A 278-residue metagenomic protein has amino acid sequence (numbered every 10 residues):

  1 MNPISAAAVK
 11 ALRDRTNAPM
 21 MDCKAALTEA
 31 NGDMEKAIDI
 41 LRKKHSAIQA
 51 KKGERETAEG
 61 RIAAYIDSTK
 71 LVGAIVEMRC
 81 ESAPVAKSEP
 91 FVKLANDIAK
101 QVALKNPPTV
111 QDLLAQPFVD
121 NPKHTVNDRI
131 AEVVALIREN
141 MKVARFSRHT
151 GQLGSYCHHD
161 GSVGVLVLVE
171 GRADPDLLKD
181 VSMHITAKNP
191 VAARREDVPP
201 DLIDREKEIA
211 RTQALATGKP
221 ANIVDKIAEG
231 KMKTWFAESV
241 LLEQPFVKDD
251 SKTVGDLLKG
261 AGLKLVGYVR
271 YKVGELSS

Functional and structural regions predicted by a protein language model:
N2-S278: N-terminal assembly/interaction segments in proteins that build large macromolecular machines
